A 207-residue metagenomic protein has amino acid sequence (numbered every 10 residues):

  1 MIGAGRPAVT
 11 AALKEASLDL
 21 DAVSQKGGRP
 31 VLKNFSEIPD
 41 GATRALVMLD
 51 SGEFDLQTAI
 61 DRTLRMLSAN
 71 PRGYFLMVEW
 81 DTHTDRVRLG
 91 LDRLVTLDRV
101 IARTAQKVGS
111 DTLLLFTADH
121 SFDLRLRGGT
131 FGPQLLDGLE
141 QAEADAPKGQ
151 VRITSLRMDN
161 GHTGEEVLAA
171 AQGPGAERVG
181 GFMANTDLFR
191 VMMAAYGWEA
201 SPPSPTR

Functional and structural regions predicted by a protein language model:
M1-T206: A post-motif C-terminal structural segment
